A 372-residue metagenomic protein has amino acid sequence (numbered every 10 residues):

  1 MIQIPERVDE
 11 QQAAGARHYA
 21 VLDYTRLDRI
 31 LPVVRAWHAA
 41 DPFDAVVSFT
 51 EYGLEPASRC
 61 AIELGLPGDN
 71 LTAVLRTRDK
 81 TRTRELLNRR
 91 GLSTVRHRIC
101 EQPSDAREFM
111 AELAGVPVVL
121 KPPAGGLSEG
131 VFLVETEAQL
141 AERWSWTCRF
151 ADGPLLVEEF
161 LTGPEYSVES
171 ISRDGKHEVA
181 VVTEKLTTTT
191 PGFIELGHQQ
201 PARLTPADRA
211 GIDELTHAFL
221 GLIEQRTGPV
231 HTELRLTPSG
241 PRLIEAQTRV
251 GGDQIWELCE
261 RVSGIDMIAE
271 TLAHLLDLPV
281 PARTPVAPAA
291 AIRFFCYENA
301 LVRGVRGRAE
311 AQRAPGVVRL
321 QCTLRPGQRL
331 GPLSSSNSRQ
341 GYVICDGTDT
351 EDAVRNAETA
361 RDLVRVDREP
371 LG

Functional and structural regions predicted by a protein language model:
M1-A73, S104, L278, Y297 (+2 more regions): ATP-binding N-terminal substructure of ATP-dependent carboxylate-amine bond-forming enzymes
T77-L156, T162, R173-G175, H198 (+3 more regions): Active-site nucleotide/adenylate-binding loops and adjacent lid/helix of ATP-dependent enzymes
F132, E159, L204, E260 (+1 more regions): Short, well-ordered beta-strand elements within core beta-sheets of diverse protein domains
E135-T136, S170, F295-E298, V343-D349: Short beta-strand-to-loop capping motifs
A138, E159-Q225, P229, L236 (+4 more regions): ATP-dependent carboxylate/phosphate-activation module, predominantly the ATP-grasp catalytic core and closely related
R226-T232, P281-V286, D367-G372: Flexible, glycine/charged-enriched surface loops at secondary-structure junctions
V230, A311-R329: A structural supersecondary motif
P279-G316: A glycine-rich beta-turn/hairpin centered on an aromatic-Pro dipeptide
